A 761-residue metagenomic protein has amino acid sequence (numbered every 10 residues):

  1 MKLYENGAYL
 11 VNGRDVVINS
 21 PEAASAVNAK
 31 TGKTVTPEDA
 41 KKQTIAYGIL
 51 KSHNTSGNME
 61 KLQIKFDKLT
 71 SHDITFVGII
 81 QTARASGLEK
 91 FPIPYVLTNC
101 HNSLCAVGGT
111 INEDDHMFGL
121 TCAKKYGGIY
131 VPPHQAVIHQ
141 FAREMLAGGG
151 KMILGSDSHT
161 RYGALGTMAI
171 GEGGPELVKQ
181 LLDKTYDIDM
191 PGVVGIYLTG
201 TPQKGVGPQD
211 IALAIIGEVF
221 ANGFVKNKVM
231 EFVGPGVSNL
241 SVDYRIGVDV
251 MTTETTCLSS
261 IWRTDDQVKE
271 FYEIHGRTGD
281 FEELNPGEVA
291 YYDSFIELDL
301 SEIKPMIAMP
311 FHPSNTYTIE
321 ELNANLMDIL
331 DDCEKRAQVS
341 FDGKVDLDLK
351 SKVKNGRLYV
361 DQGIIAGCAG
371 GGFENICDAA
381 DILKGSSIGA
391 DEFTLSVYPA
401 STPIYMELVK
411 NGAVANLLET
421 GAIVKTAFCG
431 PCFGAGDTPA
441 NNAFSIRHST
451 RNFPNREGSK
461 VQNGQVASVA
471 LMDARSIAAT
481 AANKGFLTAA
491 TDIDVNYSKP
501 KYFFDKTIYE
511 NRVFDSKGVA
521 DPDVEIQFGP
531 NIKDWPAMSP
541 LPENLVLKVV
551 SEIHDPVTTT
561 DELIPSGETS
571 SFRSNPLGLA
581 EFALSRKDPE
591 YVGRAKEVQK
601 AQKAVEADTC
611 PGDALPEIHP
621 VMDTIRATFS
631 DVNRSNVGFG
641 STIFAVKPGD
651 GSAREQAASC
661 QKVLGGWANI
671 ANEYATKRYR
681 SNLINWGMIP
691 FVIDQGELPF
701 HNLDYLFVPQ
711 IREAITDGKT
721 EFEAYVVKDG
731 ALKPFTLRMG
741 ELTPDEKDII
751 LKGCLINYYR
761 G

Functional and structural regions predicted by a protein language model:
M1-G761: Fe-S-dependent hydro-lyases/dehydratases of central metabolism
